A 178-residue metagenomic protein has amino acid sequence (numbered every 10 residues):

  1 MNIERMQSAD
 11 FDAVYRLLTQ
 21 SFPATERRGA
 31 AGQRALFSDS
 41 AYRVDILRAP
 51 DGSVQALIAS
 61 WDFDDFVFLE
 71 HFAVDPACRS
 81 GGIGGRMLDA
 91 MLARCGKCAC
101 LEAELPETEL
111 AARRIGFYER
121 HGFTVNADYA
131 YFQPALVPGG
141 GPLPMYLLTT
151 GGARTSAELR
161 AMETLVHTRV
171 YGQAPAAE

Functional and structural regions predicted by a protein language model:
M1-G32, R48, P144, A157-A177: Short amphipathic alpha-helix that is part of the acyltransferase structural core
F37-I46, P142: A short helix-loop-beta-strand connector motif used in the catalytic cores of GNAT acetyltransferases and, in some
I46, S53-D62, F66-A73: Conserved beta-strand in the GNAT
I46-R48, A59, L147-G151: Short, well-ordered beta-strand micro-motif
V74, S80-A93: Conserved acetyl-CoA-binding loop-helix of GNAT-fold acetyltransferases
C95-L110: Conserved GNAT acetyl-CoA-binding A-motif
E102, I115, E119-G139: Conserved catalytic-core motifs of GNAT/GCN5-like acyltransferases
Y129, L136-V137, L143-L148, E163: Intrinsically disordered, low-complexity, charge-dense segments enriched in Lys/Arg and Glu/Asp interspersed
